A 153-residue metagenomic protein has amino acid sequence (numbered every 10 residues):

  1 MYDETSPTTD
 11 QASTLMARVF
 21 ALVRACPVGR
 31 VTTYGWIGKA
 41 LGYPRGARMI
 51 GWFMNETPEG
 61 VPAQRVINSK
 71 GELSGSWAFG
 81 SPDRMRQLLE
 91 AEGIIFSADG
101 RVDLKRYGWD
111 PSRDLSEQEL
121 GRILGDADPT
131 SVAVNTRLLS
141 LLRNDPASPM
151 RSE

Functional and structural regions predicted by a protein language model:
Y2-E153: Nucleic acid-binding interface residues in structured DNA/RNA-binding domains, emphasizing the DNA-engaging scaffolds
